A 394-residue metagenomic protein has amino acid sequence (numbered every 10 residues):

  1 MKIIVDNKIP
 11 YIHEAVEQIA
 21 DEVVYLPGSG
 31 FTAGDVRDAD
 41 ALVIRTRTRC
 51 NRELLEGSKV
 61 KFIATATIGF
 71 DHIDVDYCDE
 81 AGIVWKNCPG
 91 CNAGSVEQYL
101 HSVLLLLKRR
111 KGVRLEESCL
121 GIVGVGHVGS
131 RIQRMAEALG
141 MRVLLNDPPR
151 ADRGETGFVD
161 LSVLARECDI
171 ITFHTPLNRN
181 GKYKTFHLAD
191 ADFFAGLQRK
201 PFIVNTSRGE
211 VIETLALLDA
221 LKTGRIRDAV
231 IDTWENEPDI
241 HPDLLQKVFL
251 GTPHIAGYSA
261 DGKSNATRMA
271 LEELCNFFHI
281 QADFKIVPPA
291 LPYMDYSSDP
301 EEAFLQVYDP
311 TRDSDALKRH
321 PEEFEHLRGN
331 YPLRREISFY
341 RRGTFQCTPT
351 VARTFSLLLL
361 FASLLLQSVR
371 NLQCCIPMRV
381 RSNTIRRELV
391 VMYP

Functional and structural regions predicted by a protein language model:
M1-A39: N-terminal glycine-/charge-rich "phosphate-binding" loop or analogous flexible N-terminal tail
D6, I44-R45, A66, T172-T175 (+1 more regions): Short, well-ordered coil/turn residues at beta-beta hairpins and beta-strand->alpha-helix junctions within
N7, E97, E116-E137: Glycine-rich adenosine-cofactor-binding loop
D40-V113: Phosphate/diphosphate ligand-binding glycine-rich loop within oxidoreductases
C50, R150-P242: Rossmann-like adenosine-cofactor binding region
E97-V113, E137-M141, R268-Q281: Oxidoreductase and adenylate-handling cofactor-binding alpha/beta cores
A138-E155: NAD(P)-binding Rossmann-fold cofactor-contacting core
K200, S207-L365, V369-L372: Rossmann-like dinucleotide-binding domain for NAD(H)/NADP(H)
